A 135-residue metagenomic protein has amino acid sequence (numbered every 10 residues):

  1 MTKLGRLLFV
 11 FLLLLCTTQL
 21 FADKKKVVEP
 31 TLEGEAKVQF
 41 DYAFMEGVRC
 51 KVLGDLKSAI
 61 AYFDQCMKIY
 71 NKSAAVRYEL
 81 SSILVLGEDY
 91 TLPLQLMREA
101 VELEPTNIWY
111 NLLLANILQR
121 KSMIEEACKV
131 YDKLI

Functional and structural regions predicted by a protein language model:
K26-Y42: TPR-adjacent "capping" and linker segments in tetratricopeptide-repeat scaffold/adaptor proteins
V52-L53, L86-G87, R120-K121: Register position in tetratricopeptide repeats
Q65-C66, E99-A100, K133-L134: Canonical positions in the second alpha-helix
